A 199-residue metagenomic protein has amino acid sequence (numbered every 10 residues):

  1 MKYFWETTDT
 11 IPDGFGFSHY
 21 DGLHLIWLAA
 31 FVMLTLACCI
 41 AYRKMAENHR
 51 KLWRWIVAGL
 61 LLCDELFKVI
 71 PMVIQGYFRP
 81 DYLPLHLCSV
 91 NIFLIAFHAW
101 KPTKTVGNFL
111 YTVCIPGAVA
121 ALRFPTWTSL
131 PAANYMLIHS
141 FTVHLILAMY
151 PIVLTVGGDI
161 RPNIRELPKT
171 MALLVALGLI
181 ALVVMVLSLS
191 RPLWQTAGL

Functional and structural regions predicted by a protein language model:
K2-M33: Hydrophobic transmembrane alpha-helical segments in integral membrane proteins
H24-A30, G76-C88, F109-Y111: Structural signature of hydrophobic alpha-helical transmembrane segments
I26-R43, L61-V69, G178-L182: Hydrophobic core of alpha-helical transmembrane segments in multi-pass integral membrane proteins
L36-I40, I95, I146-I164: Alpha-helical transmembrane segments in multipass membrane proteins, preferentially the mid-helix core
A41-R54, W100-G107, G157-P168: Membrane-interface helix-boundary motifs at transmembrane edges
L66-Q75, R123-P131: Juxtamembrane "helix-exit" motif on the non-cytosolic side of transmembrane helices
W100-P151, T155: Membrane-proximal helix-loop-helix units in multi-pass membrane proteins
L179-L199: Juxtamembrane non-transmembrane "cap" segments at the membrane-aqueous interface of multi-pass membrane proteins
